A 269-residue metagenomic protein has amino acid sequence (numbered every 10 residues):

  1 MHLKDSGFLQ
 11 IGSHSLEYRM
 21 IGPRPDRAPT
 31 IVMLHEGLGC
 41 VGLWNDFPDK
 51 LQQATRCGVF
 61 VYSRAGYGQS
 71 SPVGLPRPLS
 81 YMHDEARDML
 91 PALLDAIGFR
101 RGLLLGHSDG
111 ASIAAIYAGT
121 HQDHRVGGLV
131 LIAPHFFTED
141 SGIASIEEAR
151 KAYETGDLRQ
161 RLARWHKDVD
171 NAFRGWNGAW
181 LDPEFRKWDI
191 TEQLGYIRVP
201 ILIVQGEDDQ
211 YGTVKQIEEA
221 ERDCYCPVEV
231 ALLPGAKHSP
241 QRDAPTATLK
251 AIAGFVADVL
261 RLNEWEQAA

Functional and structural regions predicted by a protein language model:
E17-P72: Conserved HGGG/HGGXW glycine-rich cap/lid loop of the alpha/beta-hydrolase fold
V61-R101: Active-site loop/oxyanion-hole signature of alpha/beta-hydrolase fold enzymes
R100-E139: Conserved hydrolase catalytic core segment
I197, I203-Q205: Short beta-strand/loop motif that positions the catalytic acidic residue of the alpha/beta-hydrolase fold
V199, T213-R222: Short alpha-helix in the alpha/beta-hydrolase fold that links the catalytic acid
D208-G212: Acidic catalytic loop of the alpha/beta-hydrolase fold
R222-H238: Catalytic histidine neighborhood in serine/cysteine hydrolases with alpha/beta-hydrolase-type architecture
A236-L249: Catalytic histidine-centered segment of alpha/beta-hydrolase-like enzymes
